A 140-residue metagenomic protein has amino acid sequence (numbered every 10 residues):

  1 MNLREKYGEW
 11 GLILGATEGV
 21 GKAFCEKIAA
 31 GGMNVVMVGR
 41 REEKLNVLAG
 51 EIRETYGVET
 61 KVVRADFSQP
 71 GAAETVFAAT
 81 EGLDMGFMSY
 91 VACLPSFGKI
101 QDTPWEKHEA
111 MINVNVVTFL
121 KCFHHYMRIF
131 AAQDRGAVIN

Functional and structural regions predicted by a protein language model:
E9, D84-M85, A131-N140: Active-site loop of short-chain dehydrogenase/reductase
W10, T17-E18: Conserved glycine-rich cofactor-binding loop
I13-L14, S89-C93, G136-N140: Structural signature of the Rossmann-like NAD(P)-dependent dehydrogenase/reductase core
A16-T17, T118: NAD(P)H cofactor-binding loop motif with strongest signal on the N-terminal glycine-rich segment
G32-V47: Conserved glycine-rich Rossmann-like NAD(P)H-binding loop of the short-chain dehydrogenase/reductase
E54-P70: Rossmann-fold cofactor-recognition segment
M85, L94, Q101-K121, R135: Catalytic Tyr-X3-Lys loop
S89, K121-Y126: Hydrophobic positions on the long internal alpha-helix of Rossmann-like NAD(P)-dependent oxidoreductase domains
